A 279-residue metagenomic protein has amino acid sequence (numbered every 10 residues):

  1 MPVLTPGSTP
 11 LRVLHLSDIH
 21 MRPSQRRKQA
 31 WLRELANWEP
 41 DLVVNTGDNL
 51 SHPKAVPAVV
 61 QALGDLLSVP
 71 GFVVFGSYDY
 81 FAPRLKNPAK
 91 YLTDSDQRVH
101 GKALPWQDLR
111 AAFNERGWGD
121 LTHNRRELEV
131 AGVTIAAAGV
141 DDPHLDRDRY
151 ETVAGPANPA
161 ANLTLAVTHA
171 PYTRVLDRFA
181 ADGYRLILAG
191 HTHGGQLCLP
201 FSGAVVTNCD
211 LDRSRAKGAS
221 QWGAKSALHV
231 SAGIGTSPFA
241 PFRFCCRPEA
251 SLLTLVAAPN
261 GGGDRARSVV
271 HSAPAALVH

Functional and structural regions predicted by a protein language model:
M1-P23, S68, N260, A273-H279: Acidic, histidine-bearing metal-coordination/catalytic regions of metal-dependent phosphoesterases
P2-L14, W118-G119, R125-A137, P159-L163 (+2 more regions): Beta-strand-turn-beta hairpins that frame and shape the catalytic cleft of phosphate-ester-processing enzymes
V13-Q29, L50-H52, F81-G101, F201-D212 (+1 more regions): Acidic/histidine-rich helix-loop elements that form or flank divalent-metal/phosphate-binding sites at the catalytic
L16-S17, L42-D48, P70-S77, L121-H123 (+3 more regions): Active-site neighborhood of phospho(di)ester-bond hydrolases with catalytic His/Asp-centered motifs
M21-R26, L50-A55, Y78-L85, L121-A131 (+5 more regions): Active-site environment of divalent metal-dependent phosphoester hydrolases
R27-E129: Core catalytic region of metal-dependent phosphoesterases/phosphodiesterases, especially metallo-beta-lactamase-like
F72, P171-L252, P259-N260: Conserved beta-sheet core of the metallophosphoesterase superfamily
K86-W118, T122-N124, V130-D177, A240-R243: Binuclear metal-dependent hydrolase catalytic cores centered on His/Asp/Glu-rich metal-binding motifs
